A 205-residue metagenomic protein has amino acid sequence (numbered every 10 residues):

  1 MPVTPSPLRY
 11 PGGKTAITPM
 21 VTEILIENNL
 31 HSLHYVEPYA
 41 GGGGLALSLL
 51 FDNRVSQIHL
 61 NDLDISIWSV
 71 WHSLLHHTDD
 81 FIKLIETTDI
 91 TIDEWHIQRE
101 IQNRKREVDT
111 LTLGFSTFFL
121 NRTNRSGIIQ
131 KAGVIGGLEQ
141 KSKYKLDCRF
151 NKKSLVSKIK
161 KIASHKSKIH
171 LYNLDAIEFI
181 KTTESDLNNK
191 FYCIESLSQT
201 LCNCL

Functional and structural regions predicted by a protein language model:
P2-I24, L30, L75-C193, L197-C204: SAM-dependent nucleic-acid methyltransferase catalytic core
H31-D93: Conserved S-adenosyl-L-methionine
L47-L49, V70, T183, C202-L205: A short acidic (Asp/Glu
